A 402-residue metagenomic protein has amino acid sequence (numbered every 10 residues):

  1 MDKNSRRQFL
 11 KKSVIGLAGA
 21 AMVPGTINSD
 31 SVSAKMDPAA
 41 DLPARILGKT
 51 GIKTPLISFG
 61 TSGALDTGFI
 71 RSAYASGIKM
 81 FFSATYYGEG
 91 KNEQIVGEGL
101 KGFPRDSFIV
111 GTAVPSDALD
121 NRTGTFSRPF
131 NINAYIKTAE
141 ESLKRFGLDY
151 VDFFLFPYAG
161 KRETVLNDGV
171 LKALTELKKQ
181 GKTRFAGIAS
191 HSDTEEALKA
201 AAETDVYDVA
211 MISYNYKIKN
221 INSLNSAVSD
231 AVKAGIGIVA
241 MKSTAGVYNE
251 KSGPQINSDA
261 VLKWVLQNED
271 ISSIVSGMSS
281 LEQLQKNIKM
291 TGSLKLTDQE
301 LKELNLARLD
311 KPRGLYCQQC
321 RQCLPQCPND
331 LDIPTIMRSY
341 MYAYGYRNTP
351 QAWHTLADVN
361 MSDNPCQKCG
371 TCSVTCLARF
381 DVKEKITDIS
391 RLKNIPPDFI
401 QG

Functional and structural regions predicted by a protein language model:
M1-K3, Q8-D30: N-terminal export signals
G25-I57: C-terminal segment of N-terminal export signals and the immediately downstream linker at the start of the mature
L47, F59, F81, V96 (+7 more regions): Conserved, mostly hydrophobic/aromatic
A64-A73, N131-R145, S192-A201, N257-L262: Short, acidic/polar
M80-F103, Y158-E163: Glycine-rich, proline-tolerant flexible connector loops at the mouths of alpha/beta enzymes
L143-R162: Active-site groove signature of glycoside hydrolases
A159-R338, G345-P350, T355-D358, E384: Beta/alpha (TIM)-barrel catalytic core signal, keyed to glycine-rich beta->alpha loops juxtaposed to Asp/Glu that bind
G345-T371, I395-G402: Short Fe-S-cluster ligation motifs
